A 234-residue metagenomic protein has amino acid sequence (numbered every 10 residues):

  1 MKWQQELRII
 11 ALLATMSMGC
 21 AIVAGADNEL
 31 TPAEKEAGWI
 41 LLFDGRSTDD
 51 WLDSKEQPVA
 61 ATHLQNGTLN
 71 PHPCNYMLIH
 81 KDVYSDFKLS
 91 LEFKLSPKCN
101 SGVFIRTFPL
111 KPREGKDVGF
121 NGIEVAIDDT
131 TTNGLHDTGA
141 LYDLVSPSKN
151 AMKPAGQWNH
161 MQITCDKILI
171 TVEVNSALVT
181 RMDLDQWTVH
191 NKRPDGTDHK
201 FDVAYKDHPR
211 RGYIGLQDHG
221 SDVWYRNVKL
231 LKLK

Functional and structural regions predicted by a protein language model:
M1-A11: Bacterial N-terminal signal peptides that target proteins for export
I10-C20: Bacterial N-terminal signal peptides
I22-K234: Carbohydrate-interacting regions of secretory-pathway proteins
